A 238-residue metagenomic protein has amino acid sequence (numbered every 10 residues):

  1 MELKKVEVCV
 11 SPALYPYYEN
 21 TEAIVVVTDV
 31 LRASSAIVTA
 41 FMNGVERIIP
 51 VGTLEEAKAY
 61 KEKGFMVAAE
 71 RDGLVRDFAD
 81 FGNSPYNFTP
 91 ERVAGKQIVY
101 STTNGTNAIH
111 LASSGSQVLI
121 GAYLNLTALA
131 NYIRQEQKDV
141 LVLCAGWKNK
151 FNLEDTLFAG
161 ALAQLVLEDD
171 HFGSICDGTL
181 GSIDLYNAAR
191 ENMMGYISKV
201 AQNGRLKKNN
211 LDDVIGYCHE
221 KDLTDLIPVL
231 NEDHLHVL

Functional and structural regions predicted by a protein language model:
M1-K4, V8-T21, V26-V30: Non-transmembrane, aqueous-exposed alpha-helical and coiled segments at domain scale
V6-E7, A23-V26, E46-I49, G64-A68 (+5 more regions): Structural motif
V8-P16, A33-V45, V51, E55-I98 (+1 more regions): Residues that scaffold, gate, or flank divalent-cation-dependent active/transport sites
D80-Q117, N131, L153-L238: Long, charged alpha-helical interface segments
T102-T103, A122, C144-G146: Short, structured patches in soluble enzyme cores that scaffold and shape functional sites
Y132-V140: Glycine-rich phosphate/diphosphate-binding loops that line cofactor/substrate pockets in enzymes
V140-W147, D170, S174: Glycine-rich anion-binding loop/nest that anchors nucleotide
A145-D155: Phosphate/ribose-phosphate-bearing ligand recognition and processing surfaces, centered on ADP-ribose/NAD(+/P+) systems
